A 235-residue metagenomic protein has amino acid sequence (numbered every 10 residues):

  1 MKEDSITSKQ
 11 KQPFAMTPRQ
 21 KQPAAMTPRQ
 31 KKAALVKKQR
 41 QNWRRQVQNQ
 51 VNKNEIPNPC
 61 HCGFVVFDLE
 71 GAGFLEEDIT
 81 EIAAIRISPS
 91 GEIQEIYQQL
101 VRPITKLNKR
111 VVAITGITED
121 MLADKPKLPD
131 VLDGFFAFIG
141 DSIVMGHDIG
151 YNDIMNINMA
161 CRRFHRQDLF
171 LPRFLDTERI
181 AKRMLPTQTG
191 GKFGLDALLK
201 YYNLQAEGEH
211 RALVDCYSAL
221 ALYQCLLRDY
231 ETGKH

Functional and structural regions predicted by a protein language model:
M1-G63: N-terminal accessory regions of nucleic-acid-interacting proteins
W43, Q50-R162, D168-L171, K192-H210: Conserved non-catalytic scaffold segment of RNase H-like nuclease domains
F174-G190: Short alpha-helix plus adjacent loop in nuclease-associated cores
R211-Y223: Acidic, divalent-metal-coordinating active-site segment for phosphoryl/phosphodiester hydrolysis, typified by short
Q224-H235: The feature marks non-catalytic terminal segments
